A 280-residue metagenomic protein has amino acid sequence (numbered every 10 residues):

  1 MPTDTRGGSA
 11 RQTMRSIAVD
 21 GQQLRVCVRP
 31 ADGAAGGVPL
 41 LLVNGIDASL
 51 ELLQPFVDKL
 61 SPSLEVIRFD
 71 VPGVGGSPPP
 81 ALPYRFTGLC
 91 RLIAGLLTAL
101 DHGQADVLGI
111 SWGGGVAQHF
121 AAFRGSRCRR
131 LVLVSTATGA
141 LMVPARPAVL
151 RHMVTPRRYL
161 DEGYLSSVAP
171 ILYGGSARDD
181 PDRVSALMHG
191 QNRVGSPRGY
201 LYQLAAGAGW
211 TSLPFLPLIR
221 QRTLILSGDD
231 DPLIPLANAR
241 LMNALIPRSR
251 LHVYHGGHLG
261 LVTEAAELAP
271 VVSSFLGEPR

Functional and structural regions predicted by a protein language model:
Q22-G76: Conserved HGGG/HGGXW glycine-rich cap/lid loop of the alpha/beta-hydrolase fold
R68-L108: Active-site loop/oxyanion-hole signature of alpha/beta-hydrolase fold enzymes
G109, G113, A117: Gly/Ala-rich beta-loop-alpha elbow adjacent to hydrolase catalytic centers
A122, C128-R158: Flexible "cap/lid" loop of the alpha/beta hydrolase fold
E162-F215: Conserved alpha/beta-hydrolase catalytic His-Asp/Glu region
I219, I225-S227: Short beta-strand/loop motif that positions the catalytic acidic residue of the alpha/beta-hydrolase fold
D230-I234: Acidic catalytic loop of the alpha/beta-hydrolase fold
G256-A269: Catalytic histidine-centered segment of alpha/beta-hydrolase-like enzymes
